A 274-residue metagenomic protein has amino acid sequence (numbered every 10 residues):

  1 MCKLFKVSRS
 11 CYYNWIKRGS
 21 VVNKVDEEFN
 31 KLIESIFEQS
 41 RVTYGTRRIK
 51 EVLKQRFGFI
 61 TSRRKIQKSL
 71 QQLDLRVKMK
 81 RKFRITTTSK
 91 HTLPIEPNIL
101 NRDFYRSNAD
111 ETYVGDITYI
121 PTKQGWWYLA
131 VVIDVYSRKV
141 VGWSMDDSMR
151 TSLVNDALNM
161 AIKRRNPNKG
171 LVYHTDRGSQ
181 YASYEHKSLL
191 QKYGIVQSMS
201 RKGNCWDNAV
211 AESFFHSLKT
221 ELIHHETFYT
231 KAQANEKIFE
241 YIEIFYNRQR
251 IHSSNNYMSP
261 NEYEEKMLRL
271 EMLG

Functional and structural regions predicted by a protein language model:
M1-C2, Y12, I33, I49 (+15 more regions): Mobile genetic element proteins and their domesticated derivatives, centered on retroelements and DNA transposons
C2, R9-N108, N204, S259-M267: Basic, flexible linker segments flanking DNA-binding modules in nucleic acid-interacting mobile-element proteins
L4-C11, E28, L153, E185 (+4 more regions): Generic alpha-helical secondary structure signal
V25, F29, G45, S62 (+10 more regions): Hydrophobic (often cysteine-bearing) scaffold residues that line and stabilize catalytic clefts of nucleotide/cofactor
T86-S89, T175-R177, S183-E185, Q197-K219 (+2 more regions): RNase H-like two-metal-ion nuclease catalytic core shared by retroviral integrases and related mobile-element nucleases
R102, R106-V141, D147-M149: An active-site-proximal beta-strand-loop segment
S144-N166, A182: Active-site beta-loop-alpha junctions of metal-dependent nucleic acid enzymes, especially the RNase H-like/DDE
K187, Q191-I195, T220-G274: C-terminal domain-tail junction helix/linker
